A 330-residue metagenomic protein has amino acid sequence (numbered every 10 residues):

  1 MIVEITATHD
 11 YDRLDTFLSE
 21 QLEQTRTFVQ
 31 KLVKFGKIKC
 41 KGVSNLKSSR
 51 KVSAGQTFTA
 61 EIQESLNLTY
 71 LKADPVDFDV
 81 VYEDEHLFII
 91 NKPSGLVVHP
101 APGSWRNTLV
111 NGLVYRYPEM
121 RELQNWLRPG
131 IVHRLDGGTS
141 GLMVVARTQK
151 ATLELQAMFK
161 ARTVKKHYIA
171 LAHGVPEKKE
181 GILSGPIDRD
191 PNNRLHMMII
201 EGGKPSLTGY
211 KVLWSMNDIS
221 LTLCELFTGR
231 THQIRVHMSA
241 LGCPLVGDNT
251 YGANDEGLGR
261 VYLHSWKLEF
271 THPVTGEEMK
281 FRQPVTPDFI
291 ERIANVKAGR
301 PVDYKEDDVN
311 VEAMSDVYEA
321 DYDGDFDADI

Functional and structural regions predicted by a protein language model:
M1-I182, D188, I290-E291, N295 (+2 more regions): RNA pseudouridine synthases
M1-K31, V76-F78, E201-L207, V212-N217 (+2 more regions): Pseudouridine synthases involved in rRNA/tRNA modification
K47-K51, L223, R260: Short, surface-exposed secondary-structure edge patches
D84, D136, P176, P191 (+3 more regions): A generic structural motif
E85, P93, E225-F227, S239: Anionic group-transfer/hydrolysis microenvironments
Y168, L183, T208, S220-T222: Structural detector for hydrophobic anchor residues on beta-strands
